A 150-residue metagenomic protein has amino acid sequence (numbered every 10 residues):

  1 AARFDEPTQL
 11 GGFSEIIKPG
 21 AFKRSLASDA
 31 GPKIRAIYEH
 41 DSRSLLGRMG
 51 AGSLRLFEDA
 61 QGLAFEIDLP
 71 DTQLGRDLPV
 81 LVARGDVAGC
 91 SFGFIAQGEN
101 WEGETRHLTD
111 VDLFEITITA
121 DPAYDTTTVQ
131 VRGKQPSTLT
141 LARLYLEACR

Functional and structural regions predicted by a protein language model:
A1-P79, E102: Flexible, gly/proline-biased loop segments at the beginnings of proteins or at boundaries between secondary-structure
R35, G52-C149: Residue microenvironments linked to proteolytic maturation and disulfide-stabilized extracellular modules
